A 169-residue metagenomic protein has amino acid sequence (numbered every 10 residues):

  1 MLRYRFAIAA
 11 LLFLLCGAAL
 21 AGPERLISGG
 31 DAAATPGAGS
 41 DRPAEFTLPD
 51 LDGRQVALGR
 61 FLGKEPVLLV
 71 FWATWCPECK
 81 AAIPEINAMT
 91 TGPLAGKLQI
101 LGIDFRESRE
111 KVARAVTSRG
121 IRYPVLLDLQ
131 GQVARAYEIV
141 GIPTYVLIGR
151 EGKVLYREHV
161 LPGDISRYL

Functional and structural regions predicted by a protein language model:
M1-E45, P49, Y156, R167-L169: N-terminal targeting signals for export/organelle localization
E45-V67: A short beta-strand-turn-helix
K64-V67, W72-W75, G141: Short pre-active-site segment immediately N-terminal to redox-active cysteine/selenocysteine motifs in thiol-based
V70, G102, V146-L147: Hydrophobic beta-strand core positions in alpha/beta domains
F71-A88: Conserved redox-active cysteine motifs that mediate thiol-disulfide chemistry, especially di-cysteine Cys-X(1-2)-Cys
A81, T91-Q130, I142: Conserved segment of the thioredoxin-like fold in thiol-based oxidoreductases
R114-I121, L129-L169: Thiol/disulfide oxidoreductase modules built on the thioredoxin-like
